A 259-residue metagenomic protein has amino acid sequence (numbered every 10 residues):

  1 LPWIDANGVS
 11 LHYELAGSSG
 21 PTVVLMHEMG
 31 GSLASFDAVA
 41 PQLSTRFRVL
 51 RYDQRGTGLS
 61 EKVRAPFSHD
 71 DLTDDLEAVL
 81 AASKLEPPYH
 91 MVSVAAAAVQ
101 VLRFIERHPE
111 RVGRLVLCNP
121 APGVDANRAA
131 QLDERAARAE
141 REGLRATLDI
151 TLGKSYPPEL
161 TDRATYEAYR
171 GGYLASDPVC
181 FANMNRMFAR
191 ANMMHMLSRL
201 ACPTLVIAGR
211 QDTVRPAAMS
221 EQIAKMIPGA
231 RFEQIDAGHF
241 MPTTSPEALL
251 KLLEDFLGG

Functional and structural regions predicted by a protein language model:
V9-K62: Conserved HGGG/HGGXW glycine-rich cap/lid loop of the alpha/beta-hydrolase fold
D37-P41, L50-A96, K251: Active-site loop/oxyanion-hole signature of alpha/beta-hydrolase fold enzymes
L102, E106-R107, V112-E142: Flexible "cap/lid" loop of the alpha/beta hydrolase fold
A126-A130, E142-S198: Conserved alpha/beta-hydrolase catalytic His-Asp/Glu region
L200, V206-A208: Short beta-strand/loop motif that positions the catalytic acidic residue of the alpha/beta-hydrolase fold
R210-R215: Acidic catalytic loop of the alpha/beta-hydrolase fold
E221-F240: Catalytic histidine neighborhood in serine/cysteine hydrolases with alpha/beta-hydrolase-type architecture
A237-L250: Catalytic histidine-centered segment of alpha/beta-hydrolase-like enzymes
